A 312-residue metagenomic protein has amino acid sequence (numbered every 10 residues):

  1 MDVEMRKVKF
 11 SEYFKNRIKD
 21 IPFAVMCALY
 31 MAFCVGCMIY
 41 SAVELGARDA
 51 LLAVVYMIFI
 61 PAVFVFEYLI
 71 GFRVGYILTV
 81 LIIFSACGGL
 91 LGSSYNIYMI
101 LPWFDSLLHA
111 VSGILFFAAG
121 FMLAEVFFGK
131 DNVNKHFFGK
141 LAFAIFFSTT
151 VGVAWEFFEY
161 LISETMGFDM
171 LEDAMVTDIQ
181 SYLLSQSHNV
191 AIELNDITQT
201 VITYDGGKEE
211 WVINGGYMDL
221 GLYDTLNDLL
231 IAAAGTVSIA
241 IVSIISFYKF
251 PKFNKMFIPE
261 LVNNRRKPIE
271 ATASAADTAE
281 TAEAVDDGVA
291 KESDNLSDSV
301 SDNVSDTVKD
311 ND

Functional and structural regions predicted by a protein language model:
M1-R17: Short, Lys/Arg-rich, polar N-terminal cytosolic tail immediately upstream of the first transmembrane signal-anchor
N16, F66-I77, K130-H136: Membrane-interface helix-boundary motifs at transmembrane edges
A32-M38, I83-Y95, T149-V153: Aromatic-anchored segments of alpha-helical transmembrane domains
M38-L51, V63-F72: Short, hydrophobic transmembrane alpha-helix segments
A42-A47, S94-F104: Membrane-interface helix caps and helix-loop-helix hairpins in membrane proteins
R73-F84, S106-L108: Cytoplasmic-side transmembrane-helix entry/capping segments in multi-pass membrane proteins
H109-F117, F143, F147-E193, T200 (+1 more regions): Alpha-helical transmembrane segments that form the membrane-embedded catalytic/substrate-binding core of multi-pass
F253-D277: Short, highly charged, low-complexity non-transmembrane loops/tails of multi-pass membrane proteins
